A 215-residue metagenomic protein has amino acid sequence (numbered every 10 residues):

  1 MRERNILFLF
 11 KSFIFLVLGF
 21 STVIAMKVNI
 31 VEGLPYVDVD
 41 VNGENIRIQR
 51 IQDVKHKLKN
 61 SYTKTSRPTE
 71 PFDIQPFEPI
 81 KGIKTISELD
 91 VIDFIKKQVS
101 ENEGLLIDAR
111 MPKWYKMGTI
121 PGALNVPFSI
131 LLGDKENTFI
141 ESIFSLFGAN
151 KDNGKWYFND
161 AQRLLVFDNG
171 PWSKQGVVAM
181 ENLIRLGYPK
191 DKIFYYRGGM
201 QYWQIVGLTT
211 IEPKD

Functional and structural regions predicted by a protein language model:
R2-F13: Bacterial N-terminal signal peptides that target proteins for export
K11-S21: Bacterial N-terminal signal peptides
I24-M117: Flexible, polar/low-complexity N-terminal or interdomain linker segments that lie immediately upstream of folded
I92-Q162: Mid-length scaffold segments of soluble, non-membrane domains
M111-W114, I130-G133, G170-K174, G199-W203: Solvent-exposed loop/turn segments at secondary-structure junctions within structured extracellular/periplasmic domains
M117-P121, T138, G176-M180, V206-G207: Short, solvent-exposed loop/turn and secondary-structure capping segments
F144-M200: Catalytic cysteine-centered active loop of the rhodanese-like fold, especially the PTP/DSP P-loop
V206-D215: Active-site neighborhoods of enzymes that stabilize oxyanions during catalysis
